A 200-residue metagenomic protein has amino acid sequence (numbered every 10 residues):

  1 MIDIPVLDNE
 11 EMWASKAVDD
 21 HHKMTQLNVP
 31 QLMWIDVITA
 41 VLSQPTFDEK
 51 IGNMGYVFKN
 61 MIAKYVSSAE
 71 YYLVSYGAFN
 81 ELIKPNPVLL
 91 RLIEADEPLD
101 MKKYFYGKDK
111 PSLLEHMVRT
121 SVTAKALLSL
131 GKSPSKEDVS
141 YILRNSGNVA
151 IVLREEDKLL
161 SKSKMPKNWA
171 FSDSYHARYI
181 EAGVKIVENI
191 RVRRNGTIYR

Functional and structural regions predicted by a protein language model:
M1-D109, K162-W169, D173-Y199: Nuclease and nuclease-like effector domains acting on nucleic acids or nucleotide cofactors
A95, T120-A124, E155-L159: Amphipathic alpha-helical interaction surfaces
Y104-I142: Histidine-centered nuclease catalytic patch
D109-L114, S146-A150, H176: Extracellular structured ligand-interaction cores
G131-G147, N168-A170, Y179: Short linker/helix segments within small regulatory modules
S133, Y199-R200: Alpha-helix boundary/interfacial micro-motifs
L143-W169: Short Cys/His-centered divalent metal-binding micro-motifs
